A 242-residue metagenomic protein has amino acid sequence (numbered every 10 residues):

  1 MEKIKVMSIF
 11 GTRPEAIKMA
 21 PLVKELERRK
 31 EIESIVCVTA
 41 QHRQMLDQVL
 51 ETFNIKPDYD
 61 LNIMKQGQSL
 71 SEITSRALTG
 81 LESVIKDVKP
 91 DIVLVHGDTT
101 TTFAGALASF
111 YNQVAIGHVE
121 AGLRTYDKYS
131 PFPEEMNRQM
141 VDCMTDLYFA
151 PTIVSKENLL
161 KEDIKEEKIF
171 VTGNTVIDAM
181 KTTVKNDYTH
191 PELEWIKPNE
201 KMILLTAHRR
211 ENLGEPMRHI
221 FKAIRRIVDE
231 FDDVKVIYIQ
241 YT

Functional and structural regions predicted by a protein language model:
M1-A40: N-terminal subdomain of nucleotide-sugar transferases
K3-K5, K197-L204, V234-K235: Charged active-site motifs of nucleotide-sugar-dependent glycosyltransferases
E31-E33, F221, R225-Y241: A conserved nucleotide-sugar
E31-R76, G80: Conserved nucleotide-sugar phosphate-binding/catalytic loop shared by glycosyltransferases and other
T39, R43-Q44, M144-H219: A nucleotide-sugar donor-handling region in carbohydrate enzymes
L94-N112: An aromatic- and histidine-rich active-site surface loop
G117-F132: A short, histidine- and acid-enriched strand-loop-helix "catalytic/donor-clamping" loop that lines the nucleotide-sugar
E134-L147: Membrane-proximal helix-turn-helix segments that form the acceptor-binding/catalytic region of lipid-linked
